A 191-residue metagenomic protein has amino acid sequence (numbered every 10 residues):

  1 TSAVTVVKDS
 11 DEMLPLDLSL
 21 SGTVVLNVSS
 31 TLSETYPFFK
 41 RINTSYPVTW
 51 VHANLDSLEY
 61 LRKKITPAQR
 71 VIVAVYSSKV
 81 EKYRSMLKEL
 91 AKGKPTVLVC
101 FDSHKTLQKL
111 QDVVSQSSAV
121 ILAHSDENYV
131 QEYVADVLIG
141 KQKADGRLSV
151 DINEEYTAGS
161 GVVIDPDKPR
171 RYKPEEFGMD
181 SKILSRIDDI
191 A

Functional and structural regions predicted by a protein language model:
T1-E176, D180: Preference for extracellular/luminal or secreted protein segments
E175-A191: Beta-lactamase-like hydrolase cores
